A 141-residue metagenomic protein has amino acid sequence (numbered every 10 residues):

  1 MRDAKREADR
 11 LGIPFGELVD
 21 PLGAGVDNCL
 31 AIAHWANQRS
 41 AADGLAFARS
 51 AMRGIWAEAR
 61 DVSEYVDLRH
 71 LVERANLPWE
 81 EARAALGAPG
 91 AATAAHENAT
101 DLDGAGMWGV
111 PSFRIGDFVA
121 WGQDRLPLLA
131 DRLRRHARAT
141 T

Functional and structural regions predicted by a protein language model:
M1-I55: Structural alpha/beta surface segment adjacent to cysteine/selenocysteine redox centers across thiol/disulfide enzymes
Q38, A46, S50-T141: C-terminal cap of thioredoxin/glutaredoxin-like
